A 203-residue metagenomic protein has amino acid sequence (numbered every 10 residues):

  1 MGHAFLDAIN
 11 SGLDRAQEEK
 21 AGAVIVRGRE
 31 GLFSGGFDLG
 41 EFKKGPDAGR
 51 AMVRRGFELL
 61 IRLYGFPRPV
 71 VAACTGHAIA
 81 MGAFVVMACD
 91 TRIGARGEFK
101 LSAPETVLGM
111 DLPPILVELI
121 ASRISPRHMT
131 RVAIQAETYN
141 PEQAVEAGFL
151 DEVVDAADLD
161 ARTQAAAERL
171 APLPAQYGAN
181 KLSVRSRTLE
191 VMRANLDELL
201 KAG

Functional and structural regions predicted by a protein language model:
M1-R27: Conserved CoA-thioester-binding segment of acyl-CoA-metabolizing enzymes
D7, G28-L59, V107: Glycine- (often His-adjacent) and acidic-residue-rich active-site loop that binds/positions the CoA thioester
V26, V85-M87, A144, T163: Hydrophobic/aromatic residues within transmembrane alpha-helices of multi-pass small-molecule transporters
I61-L108: Glycine-rich beta-to-alpha active-site loop
A80, A136-Q143: Acidic, divalent-metal-coordinating active-site segment for phosphoryl/phosphodiester hydrolysis, typified by short
V85, D90-T91, R131, Q135-E137 (+2 more regions): Well-ordered beta-strand positions
G94-F99, P141, V145-N195: C-terminal long alpha-helix characteristic of the crotonase
L116-R127: Hydrophobic, secondary-structure "cap" segments at the distal end of domains
